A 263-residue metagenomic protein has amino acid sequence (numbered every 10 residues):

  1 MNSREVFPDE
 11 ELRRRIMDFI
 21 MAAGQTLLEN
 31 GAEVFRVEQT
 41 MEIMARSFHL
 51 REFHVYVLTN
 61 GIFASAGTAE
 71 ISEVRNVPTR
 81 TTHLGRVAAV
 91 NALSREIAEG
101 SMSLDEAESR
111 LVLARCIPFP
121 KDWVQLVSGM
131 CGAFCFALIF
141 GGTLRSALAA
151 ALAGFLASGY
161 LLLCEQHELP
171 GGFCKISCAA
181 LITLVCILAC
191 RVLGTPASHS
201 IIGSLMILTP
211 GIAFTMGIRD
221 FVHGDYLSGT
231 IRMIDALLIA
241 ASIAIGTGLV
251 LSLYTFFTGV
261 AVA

Functional and structural regions predicted by a protein language model:
M1-I16, I117, A244-A263: N-terminal charge/polar-biased segments
M1-M102: Soluble N-terminal domains of membrane-associated systems
F35, E106-F119, G172-F173, S198-G203: Cytosolic regulatory modules rich in charged/polar residues
T79-S146, D235-A244: Alpha-helical transmembrane segments and their cytosolic membrane-interface
R110-A114, A157-E168, A213-S228: C-terminal ends of transmembrane helices
F119-S198: Core alpha-helical transmembrane segments of integral membrane proteins
R191-A263: Generic detector of multi-pass transmembrane helix bundles and their immediately adjacent loops in polytopic membrane
